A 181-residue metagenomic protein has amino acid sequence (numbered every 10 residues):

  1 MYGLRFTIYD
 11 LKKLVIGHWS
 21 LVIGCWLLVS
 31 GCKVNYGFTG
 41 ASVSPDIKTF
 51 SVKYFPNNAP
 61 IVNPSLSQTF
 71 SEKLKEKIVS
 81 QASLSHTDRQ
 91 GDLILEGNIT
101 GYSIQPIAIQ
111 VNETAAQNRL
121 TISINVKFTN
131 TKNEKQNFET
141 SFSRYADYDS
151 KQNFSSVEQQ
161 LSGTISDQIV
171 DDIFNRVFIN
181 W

Functional and structural regions predicted by a protein language model:
M1-S30: Short, basic, low-complexity termini and linkers enriched in Ser/Thr/Gly/Pro that act as targeting/leader peptides
G31-E72, E76, Q81-S83, K132 (+1 more regions): A structural "domain/chain start" motif
F38, S80-S85, D92-N137, Y145-V157: Surface-exposed short loop/turn segments
S44, R89-G91: A short beta-turn/loop motif at secondary-structure boundaries
I61-E72, A115, R119, S155-Q168: Soluble non-cytosolic domains of exported or imported proteins
N130-N133, Y148-W181: C-terminal/domain-edge helix-coil "capping" segments
